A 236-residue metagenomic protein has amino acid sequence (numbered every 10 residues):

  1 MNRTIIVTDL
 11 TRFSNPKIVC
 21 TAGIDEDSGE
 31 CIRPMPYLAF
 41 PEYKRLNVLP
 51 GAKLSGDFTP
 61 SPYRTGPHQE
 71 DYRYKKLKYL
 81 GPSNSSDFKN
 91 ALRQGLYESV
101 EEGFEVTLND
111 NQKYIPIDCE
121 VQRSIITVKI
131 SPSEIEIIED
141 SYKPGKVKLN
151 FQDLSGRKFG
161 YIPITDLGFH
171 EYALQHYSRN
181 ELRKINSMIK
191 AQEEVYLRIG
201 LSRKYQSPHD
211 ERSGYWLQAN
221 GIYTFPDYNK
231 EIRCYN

Functional and structural regions predicted by a protein language model:
M1-T4, F40, S61-Y63, S86-N236: Nucleic-acid-binding small beta-barrel platforms of the OB/S1 family and closely associated recruitment extensions
M1-T59: N-terminal ordered "arm"
N15, E26, V48, G66 (+2 more regions): A generic structural signal for short, solvent-exposed coil/turn residues that cap or connect secondary-structure
S61-Y74: Short, Lys/Arg- and Gly-enriched loop/turn segments at beta-strand edges
R73, G81-N84: Domain-exit/linker segments immediately C-terminal to small folded modules
